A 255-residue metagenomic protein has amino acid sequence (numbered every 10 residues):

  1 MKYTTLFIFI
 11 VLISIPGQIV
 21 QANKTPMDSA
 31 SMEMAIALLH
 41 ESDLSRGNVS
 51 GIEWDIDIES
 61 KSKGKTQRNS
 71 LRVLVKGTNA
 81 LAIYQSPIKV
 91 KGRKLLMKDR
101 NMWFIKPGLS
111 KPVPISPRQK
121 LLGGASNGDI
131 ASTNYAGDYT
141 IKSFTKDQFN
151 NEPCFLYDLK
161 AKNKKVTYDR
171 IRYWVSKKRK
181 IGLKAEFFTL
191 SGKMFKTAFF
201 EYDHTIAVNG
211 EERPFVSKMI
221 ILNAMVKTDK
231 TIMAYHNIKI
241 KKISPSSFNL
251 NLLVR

Functional and structural regions predicted by a protein language model:
M1-T4: Positively charged n-region of N-terminal signal peptides that target proteins for export
L6-I15: Bacterial N-terminal signal peptides
I15-A22: Sec/Tat signal peptide C-region and signal peptidase I cleavage site
N23-H40, G47-S50, D57, Q67 (+3 more regions): Flexible, processing/modification-adjacent segments and terminal tails in exported/periplasmic/extracellular proteins
S50-L81, Q85-P87, K180: N-terminal, post-signal-peptide region of Sec/Tat-exported proteins
S70-R72, R93-K94, R172-W174, F199: Short, surface-exposed charged micro-motifs
N79-A80, M102, P112, G182: Hydrophobic residues embedded in beta-strands of well-ordered beta-sheets
E152-F248: Gly/Pro-enriched, hydrophobic low-complexity segments that function as extracytoplasmic propeptides/linkers
